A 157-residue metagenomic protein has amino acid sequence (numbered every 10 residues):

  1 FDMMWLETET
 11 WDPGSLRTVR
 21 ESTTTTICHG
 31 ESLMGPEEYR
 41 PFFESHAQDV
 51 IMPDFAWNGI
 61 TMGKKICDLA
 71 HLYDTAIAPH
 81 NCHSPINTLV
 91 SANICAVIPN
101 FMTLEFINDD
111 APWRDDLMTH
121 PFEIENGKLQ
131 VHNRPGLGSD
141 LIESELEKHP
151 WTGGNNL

Functional and structural regions predicted by a protein language model:
D2-W5, T10-K128, H132: Shared catalytic-loop signature of beta/alpha-barrel
M118-L157: C-terminal extensions of enzymes
